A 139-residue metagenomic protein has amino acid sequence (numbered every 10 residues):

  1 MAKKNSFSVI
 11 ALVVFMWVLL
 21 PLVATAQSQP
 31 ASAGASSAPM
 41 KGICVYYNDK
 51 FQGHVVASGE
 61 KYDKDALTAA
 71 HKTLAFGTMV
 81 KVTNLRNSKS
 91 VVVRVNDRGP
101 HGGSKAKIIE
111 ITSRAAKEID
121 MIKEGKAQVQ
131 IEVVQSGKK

Functional and structural regions predicted by a protein language model:
A2-A11, M16-K139: Secreted/periplasmic proteins
